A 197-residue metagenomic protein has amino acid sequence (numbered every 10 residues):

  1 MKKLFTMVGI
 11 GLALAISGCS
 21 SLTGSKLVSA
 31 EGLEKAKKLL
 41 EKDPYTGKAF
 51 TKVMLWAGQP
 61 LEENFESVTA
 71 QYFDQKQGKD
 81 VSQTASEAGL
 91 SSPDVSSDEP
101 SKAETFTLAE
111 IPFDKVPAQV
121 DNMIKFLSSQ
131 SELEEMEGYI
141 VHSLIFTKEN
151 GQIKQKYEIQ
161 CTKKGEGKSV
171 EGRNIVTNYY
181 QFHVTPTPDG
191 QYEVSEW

Functional and structural regions predicted by a protein language model:
M1-L4: Positively charged n-region of N-terminal signal peptides that target proteins for export
T6-L12: Sec-dependent N-terminal signal peptides
A15-G18: C-terminal motif of bacterial Sec signal peptides marking the signal peptidase cleavage site
S20-L22: Bacterial signal peptide processing site
K26-E31, K38-E63, K125-I153: Short glycine-rich, low-complexity/disordered patches
G47-D80, L144-Y179: Exposed beta-strand-loop-beta-strand "reactive/processing" segments of non-cytosolic proteins
G78-P100, K168-W197: A short, surface-exposed beta-strand/turn
S91-Y139: Long, charged/polar, surface-exposed segments that mediate recognition or autoinhibition
